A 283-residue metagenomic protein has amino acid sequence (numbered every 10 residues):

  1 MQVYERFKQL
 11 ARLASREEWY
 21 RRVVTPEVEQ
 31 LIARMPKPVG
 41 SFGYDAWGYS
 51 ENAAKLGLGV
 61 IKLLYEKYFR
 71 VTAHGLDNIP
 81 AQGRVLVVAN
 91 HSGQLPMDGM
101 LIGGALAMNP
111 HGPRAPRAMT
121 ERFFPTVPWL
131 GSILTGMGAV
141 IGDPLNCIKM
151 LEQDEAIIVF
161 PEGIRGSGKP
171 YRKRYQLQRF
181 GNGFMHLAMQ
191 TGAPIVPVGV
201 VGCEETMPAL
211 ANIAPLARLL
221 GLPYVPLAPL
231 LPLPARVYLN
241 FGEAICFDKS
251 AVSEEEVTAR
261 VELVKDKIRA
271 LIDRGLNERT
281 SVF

Functional and structural regions predicted by a protein language model:
Q2-A105, H111-P116, T120-G138, G142-L145 (+1 more regions): Membrane-anchoring hydrophobic helices of lipid-metabolizing enzymes
Q2-A53, K149-F283: Non-catalytic C-terminal accessory region of glycerolipid acyltransferases and related lyso-lipid remodeling enzymes
G103-L106, Y175-L177: Glycine-rich, phosphate-binding/catalytic loops in enzymes
